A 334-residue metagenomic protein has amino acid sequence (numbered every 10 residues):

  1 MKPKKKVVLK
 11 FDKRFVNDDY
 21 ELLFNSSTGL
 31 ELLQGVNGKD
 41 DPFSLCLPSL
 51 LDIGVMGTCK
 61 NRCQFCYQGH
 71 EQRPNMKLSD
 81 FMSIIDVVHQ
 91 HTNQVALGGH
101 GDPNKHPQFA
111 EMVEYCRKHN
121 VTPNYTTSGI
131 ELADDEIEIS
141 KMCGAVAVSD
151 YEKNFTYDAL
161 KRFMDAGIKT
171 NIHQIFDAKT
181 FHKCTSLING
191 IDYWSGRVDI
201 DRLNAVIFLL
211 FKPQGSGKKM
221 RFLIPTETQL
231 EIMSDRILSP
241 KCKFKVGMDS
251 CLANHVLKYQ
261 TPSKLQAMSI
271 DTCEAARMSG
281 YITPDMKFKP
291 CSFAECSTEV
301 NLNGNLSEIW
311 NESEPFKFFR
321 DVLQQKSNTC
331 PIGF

Functional and structural regions predicted by a protein language model:
M1-D19, S27-L30, D285-F334: Flexible mid-to-C-terminal extensions adjoining Fe-S/redox cofactors in radical SAM and related proteins
M1-L9, K13-F15, A205-P290, G333: A C-terminal junction/extension of Radical SAM enzymes
K6-N17, N25, L30-E136: Conserved alpha-helical substructure of the radical SAM core
L23-F24, Y281: Hydrophobic beta-strand positions
C59, C63-C66, C273, C291 (+1 more regions): Short cysteine clusters
K60, E131, K153, D177-K179 (+4 more regions): Short, solvent-exposed loop/turn segments at secondary-structure junctions
L78-L210: Radical SAM/AdoMet-radical enzyme domain recognition
